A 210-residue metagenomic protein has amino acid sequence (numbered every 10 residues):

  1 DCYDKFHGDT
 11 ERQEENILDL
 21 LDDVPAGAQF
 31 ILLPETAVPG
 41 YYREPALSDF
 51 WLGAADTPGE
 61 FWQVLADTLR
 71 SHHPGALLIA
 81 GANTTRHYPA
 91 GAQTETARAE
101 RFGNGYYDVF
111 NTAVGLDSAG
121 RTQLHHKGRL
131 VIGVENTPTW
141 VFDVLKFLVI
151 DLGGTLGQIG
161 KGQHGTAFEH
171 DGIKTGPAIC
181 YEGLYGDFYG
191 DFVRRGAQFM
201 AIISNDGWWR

Functional and structural regions predicted by a protein language model:
D1-R210: Enzyme catalytic cores with a strong preference for nitrogen-chemistry domains
